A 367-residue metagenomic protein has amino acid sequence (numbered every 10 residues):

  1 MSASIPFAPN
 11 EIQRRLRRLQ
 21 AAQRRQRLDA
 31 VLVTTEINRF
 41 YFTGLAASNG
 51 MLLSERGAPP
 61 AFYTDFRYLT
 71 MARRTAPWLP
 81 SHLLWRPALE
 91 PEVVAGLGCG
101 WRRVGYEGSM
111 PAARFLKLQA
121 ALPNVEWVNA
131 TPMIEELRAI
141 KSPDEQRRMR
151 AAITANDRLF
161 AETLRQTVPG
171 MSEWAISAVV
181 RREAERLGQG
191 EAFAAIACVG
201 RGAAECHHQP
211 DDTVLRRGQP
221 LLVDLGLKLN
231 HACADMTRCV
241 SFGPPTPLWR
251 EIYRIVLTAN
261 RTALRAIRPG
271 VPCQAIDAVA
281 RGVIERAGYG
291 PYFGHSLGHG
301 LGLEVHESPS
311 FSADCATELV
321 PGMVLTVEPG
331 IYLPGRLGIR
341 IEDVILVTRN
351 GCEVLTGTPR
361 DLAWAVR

Functional and structural regions predicted by a protein language model:
M1-R367: Active-site neighborhoods and metal-handling regions in enzymes and metal-associated proteins
